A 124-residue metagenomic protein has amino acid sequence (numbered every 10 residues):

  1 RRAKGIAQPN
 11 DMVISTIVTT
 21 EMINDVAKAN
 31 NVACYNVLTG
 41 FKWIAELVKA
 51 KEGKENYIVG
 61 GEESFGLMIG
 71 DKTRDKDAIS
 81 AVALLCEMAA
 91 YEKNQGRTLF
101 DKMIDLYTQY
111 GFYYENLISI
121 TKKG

Functional and structural regions predicted by a protein language model:
R1-A3: Cysteine protease catalytic core and zymogen-processing segment of caspase-like enzymes
G5-G124: Phosphate-binding and adjacent anionic-ligand microenvironments
